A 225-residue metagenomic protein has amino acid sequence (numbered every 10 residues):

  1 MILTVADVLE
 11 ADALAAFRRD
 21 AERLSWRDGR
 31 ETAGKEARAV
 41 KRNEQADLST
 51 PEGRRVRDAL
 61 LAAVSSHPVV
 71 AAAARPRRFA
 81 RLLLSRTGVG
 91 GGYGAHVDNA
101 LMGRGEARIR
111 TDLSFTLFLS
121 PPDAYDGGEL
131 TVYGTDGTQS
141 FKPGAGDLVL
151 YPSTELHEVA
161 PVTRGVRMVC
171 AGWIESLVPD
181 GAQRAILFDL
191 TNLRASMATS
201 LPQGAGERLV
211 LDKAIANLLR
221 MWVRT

Functional and structural regions predicted by a protein language model:
M1-L83, I186-T225: Non-heme Fe(II)/2-oxoglutarate
P68-F188: Catalytic core of non-heme Fe(II) oxygenases with the double-stranded beta-helix
